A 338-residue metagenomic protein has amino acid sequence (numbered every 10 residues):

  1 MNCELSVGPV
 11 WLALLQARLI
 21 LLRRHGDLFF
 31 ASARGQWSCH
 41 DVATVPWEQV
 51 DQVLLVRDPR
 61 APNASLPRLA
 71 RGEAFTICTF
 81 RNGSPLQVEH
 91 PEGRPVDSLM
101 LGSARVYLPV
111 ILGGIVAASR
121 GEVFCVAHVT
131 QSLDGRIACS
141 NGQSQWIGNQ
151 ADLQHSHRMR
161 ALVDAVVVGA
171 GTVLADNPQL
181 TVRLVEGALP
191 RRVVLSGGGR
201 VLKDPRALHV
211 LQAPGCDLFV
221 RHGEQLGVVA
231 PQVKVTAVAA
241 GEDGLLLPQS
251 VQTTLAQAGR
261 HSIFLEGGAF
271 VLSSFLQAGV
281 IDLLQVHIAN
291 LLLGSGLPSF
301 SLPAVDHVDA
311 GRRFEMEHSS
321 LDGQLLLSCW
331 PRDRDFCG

Functional and structural regions predicted by a protein language model:
M1-G338: Enzymes that bind and transform nitrogen-containing heteroaromatic metabolites
